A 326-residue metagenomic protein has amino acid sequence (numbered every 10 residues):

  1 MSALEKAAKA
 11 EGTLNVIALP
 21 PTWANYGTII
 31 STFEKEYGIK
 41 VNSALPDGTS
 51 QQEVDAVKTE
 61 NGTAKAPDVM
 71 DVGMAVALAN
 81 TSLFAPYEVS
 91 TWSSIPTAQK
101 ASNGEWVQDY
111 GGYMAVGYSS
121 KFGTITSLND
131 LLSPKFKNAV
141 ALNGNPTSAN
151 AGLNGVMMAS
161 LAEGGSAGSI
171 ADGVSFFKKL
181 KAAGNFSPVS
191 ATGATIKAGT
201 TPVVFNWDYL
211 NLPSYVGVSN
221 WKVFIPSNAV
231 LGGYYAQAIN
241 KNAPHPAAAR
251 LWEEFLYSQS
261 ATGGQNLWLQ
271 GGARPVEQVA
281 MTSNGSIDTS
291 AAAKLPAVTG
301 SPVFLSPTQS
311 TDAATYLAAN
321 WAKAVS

Functional and structural regions predicted by a protein language model:
M1-K9, L19-K40: Short, polar/charged alpha-helical segment
L4, E53-V54, T192-T195, N211 (+2 more regions): Short, hydrophobic alpha-helical packing/hinge segments within bilobed ligand-binding/sensory domains
T13-V16, A139-G144, Q259-G271: Bilobed periplasmic-binding protein-like "clamshell/Venus-flytrap" ligand-binding domains
N15-I30, N42-K58, A64-T200: Extracytoplasmic ligand-binding site segments that recognize negatively charged/polar headgroups
A75-T81, K197, P202-N220: A ligand-binding cleft/hinge motif common to bilobed small-molecule-binding domains
G111-A115, V174-K179, N185, G217-K241: Periplasmic-binding protein-like
L231, Y235, I239-L305: Mature extracytoplasmic/periplasmic domains
A297-S326: Conserved C-terminal helix/tail region of periplasmic/extracytoplasmic solute-binding proteins
